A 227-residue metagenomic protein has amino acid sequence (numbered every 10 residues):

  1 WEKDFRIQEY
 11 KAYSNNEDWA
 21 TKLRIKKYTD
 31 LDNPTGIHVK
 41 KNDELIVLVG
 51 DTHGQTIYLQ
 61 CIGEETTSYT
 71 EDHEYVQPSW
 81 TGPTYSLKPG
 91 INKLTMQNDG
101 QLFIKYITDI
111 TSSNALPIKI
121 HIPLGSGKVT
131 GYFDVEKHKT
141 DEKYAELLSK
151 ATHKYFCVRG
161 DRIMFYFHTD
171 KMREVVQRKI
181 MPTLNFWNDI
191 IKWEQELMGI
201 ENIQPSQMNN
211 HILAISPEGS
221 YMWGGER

Functional and structural regions predicted by a protein language model:
W1-F133: Beta-strand-enriched, solvent-exposed domains that form extended recognition/catalytic surfaces
K27-D30, T84-L87, T140-D141, E146-S149 (+1 more regions): Short amphipathic alpha-helical surface micro-motifs
E71-S79, P123-G131, V135, R173-E196: A signal for specific C-terminal beta-sheet/loop modules enriched in small/flexible residues with GP/PG/PP motifs
G90, K139, H168-K171: Short, solvent-exposed coil/turn linker segments
H121-C157: Low-complexity, Pro/Ser/Thr- and charge-rich linker/hinge segments at domain boundaries
E146, K154-R227: Catalytic cores of extracellular degradative/oxidative enzymes
